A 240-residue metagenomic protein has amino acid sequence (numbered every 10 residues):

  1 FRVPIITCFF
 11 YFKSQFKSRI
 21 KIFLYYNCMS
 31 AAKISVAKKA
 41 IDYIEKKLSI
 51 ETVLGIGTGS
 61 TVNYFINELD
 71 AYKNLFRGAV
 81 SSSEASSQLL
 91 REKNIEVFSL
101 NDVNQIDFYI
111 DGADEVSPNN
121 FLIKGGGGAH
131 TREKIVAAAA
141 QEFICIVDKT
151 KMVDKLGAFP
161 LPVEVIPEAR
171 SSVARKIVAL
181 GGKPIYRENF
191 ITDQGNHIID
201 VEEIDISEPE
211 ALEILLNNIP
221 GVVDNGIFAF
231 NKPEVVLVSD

Functional and structural regions predicted by a protein language model:
S14-S18: Cationic, low-complexity basic patches in intrinsically disordered or flexible, solvent-exposed regions
A31-I34, K46, E84-D240: Conserved phosphate- and dinucleotide-binding cores of soluble alpha/beta proteins, encompassing both enzyme active
I44-T52: Short helix-loop-beta connector
E51-L54, Y72-A79, F121: Short active-site oxyanion
V53-T61: Glycine-rich beta-strand-to-loop/alpha-helix junction loops that act as flexible
N67-L75, S83-E92: Active-site histidine-anchored catalytic micro-motif
